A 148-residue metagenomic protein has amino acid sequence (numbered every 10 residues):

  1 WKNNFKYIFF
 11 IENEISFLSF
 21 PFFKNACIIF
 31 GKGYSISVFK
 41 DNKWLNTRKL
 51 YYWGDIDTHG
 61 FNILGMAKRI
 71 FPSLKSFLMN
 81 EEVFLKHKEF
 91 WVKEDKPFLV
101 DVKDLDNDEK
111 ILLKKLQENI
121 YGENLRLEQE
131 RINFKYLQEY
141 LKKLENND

Functional and structural regions predicted by a protein language model:
W1-D148: Catalytic core segments in nucleotide and nucleic-acid processing enzymes
